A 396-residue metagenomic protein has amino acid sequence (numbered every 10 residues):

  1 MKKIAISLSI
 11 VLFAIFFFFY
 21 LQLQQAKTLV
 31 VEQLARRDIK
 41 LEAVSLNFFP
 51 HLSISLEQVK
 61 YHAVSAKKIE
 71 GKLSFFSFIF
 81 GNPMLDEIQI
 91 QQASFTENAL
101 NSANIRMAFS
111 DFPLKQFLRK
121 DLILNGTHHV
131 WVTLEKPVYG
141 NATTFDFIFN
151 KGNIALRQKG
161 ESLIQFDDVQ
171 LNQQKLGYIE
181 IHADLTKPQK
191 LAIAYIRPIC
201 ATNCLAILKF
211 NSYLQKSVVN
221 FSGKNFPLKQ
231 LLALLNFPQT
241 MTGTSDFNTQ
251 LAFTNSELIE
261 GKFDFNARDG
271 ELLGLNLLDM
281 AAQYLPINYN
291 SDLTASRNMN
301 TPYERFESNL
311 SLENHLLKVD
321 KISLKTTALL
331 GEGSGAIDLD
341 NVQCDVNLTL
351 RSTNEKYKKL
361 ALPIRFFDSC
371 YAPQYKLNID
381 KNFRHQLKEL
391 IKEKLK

Functional and structural regions predicted by a protein language model:
M1-D38, L377: N-terminal type II signal-anchor transmembrane helix that functions as the membrane-insertion/stop-transfer segment
L23, K27, H62-V64, T96-A99 (+5 more regions): Solvent-exposed loop/turn segments connecting transmembrane beta-strands in outer-membrane beta-barrel proteins
S45-P137, A252-F253, I259-K262: Flexible beta-edge/linker motif
E97-A99, Q230, L272-N276, Y375: Outer-membrane beta-barrel proteins
F112-P137, I148-K209, V218, T244-T349 (+1 more regions): Solvent-exposed beta-strand/coil patches in large extracellular/periplasmic or lumenal scaffold regions
D168, L232-P238: Extracellular loop and loop/strand-boundary signature of outer-membrane beta-barrel proteins
T349-I379: Surface-exposed, gly/pro-biased binding rims or lids
I379-K396: Gram-negative outer-membrane assembly/targeting C-terminal domains
